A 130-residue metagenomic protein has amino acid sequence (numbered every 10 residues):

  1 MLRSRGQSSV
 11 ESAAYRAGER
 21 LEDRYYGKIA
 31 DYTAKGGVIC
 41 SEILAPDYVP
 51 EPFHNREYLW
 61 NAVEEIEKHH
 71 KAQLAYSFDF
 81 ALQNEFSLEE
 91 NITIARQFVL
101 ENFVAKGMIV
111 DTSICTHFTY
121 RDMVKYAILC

Functional and structural regions predicted by a protein language model:
M1-L129: N-terminal nicking endonuclease/strand-transfer module with a His-rich metal-binding environment and a catalytic Tyr
